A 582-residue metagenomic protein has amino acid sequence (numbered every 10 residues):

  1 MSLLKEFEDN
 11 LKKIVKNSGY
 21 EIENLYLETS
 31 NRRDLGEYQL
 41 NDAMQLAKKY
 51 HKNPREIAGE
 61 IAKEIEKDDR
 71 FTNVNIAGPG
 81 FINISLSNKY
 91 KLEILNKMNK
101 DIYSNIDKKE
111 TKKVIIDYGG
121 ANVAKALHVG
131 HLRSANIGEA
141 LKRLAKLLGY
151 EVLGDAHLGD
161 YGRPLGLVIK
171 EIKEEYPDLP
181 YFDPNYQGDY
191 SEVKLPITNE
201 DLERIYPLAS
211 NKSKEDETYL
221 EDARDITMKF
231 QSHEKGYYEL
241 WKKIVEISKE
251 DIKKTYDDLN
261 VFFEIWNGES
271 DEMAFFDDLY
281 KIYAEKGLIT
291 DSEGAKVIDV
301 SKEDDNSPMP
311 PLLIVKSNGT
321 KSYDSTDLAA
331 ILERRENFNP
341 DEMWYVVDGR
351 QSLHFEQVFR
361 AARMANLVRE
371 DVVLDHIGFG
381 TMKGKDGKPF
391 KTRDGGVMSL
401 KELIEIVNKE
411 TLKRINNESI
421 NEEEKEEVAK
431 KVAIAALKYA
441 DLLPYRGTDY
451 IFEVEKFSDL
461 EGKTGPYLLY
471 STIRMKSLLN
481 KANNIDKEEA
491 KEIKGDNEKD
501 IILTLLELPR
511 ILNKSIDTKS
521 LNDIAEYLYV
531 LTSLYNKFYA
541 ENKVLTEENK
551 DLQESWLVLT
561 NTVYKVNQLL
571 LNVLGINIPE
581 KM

Functional and structural regions predicted by a protein language model:
S2-L92, K108-M582: Non-catalytic interaction-recognition regions
E93-M98: Short, charged, solvent-exposed linker or helix-capping segments at domain edges/interfaces that act as flexible hinges
N99-K109: Flexible, low-complexity linker/hinge segments
